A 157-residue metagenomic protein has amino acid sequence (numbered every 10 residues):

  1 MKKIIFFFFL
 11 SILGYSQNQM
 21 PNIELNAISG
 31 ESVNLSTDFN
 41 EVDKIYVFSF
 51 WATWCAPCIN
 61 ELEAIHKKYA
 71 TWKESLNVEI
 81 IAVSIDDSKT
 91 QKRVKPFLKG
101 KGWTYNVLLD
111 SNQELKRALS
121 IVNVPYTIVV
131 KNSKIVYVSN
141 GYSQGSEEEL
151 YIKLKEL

Functional and structural regions predicted by a protein language model:
K3-L13: Sec-dependent N-terminal signal peptides
G14-N18: Boundary at the C-terminal end of the N-terminal hydrophobic targeting segment
E24-I45: A short beta-strand-turn-helix
A27, K95-V130: Short, internal strand/loop/helix patches that form the active-site neighborhood or redox-interaction surface
K44-Y46, F50-W54, N123: Short pre-active-site segment immediately N-terminal to redox-active cysteine/selenocysteine motifs in thiol-based
V47-F48, I80, T127: Hydrophobic beta-strand anchors of alpha/beta hydrolase catalytic cores
N60-G100, N112-L115: Structural microenvironment flanking redox-active thiols in thiol-disulfide oxidoreductases
I128-L157: Thiol-/selenol-based redox modules, centered on thioredoxin-like and closely related oxidoreductase domains
